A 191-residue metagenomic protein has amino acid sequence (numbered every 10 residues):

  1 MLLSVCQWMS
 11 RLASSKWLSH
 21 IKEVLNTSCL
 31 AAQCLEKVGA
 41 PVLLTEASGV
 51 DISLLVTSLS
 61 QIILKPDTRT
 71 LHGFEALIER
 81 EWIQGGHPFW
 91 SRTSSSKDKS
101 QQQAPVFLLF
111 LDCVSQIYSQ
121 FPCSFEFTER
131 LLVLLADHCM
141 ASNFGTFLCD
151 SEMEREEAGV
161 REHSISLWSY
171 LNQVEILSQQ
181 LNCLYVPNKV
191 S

Functional and structural regions predicted by a protein language model:
M1: Phosphate-/polyanion-interacting regions in eukaryotic proteins
V5: Non-catalytic, low-structured ubiquitin/UBL-interacting segments
M9-L43, L54-R155, S169-S178, P187: Cysteine-dependent PTP/DSP-like catalytic domain, specifically the C-terminal lobe
E46: Conserved beta-strand/loop positions that form the S-adenosyl-L-methionine
G49: Active-site cores that bind ATP or allylic diphosphates and position pyrophosphate for catalysis
E75, R161-H163: Short linear sequence motifs
V160, Q179-S191: Long, low-complexity intrinsically disordered regulatory regions in eukaryotic signaling/cytoskeletal proteins
